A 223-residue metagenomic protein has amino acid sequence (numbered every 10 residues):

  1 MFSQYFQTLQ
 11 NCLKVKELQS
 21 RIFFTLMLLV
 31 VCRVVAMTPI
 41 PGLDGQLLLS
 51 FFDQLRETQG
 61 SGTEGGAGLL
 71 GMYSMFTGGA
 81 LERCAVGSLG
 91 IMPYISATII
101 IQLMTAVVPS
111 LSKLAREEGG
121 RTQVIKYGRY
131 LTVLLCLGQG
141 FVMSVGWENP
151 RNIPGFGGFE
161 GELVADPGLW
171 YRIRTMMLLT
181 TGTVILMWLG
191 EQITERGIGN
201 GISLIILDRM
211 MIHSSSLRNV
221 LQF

Functional and structural regions predicted by a protein language model:
M1-Q7, P41-G90, I153-L169, L221: Interfacial loop/helix-cap signal at membrane boundaries in integral membrane proteins
F6, K16, Y94-G138: Membrane-interface amphipathic helices and adjacent TM-edge segments
Q10-V30, T122-V133, R196-I205: Alpha-helical transmembrane segments and their helix-start/interface "positive-inside/aromatic belt" motifs in integral
K16-S20, A80-A97, V124-L131, D166-M177: Membrane-entry segments of alpha-helical transmembrane domains in multi-pass membrane proteins
T25-M37, L135-M143, L178-M187, D208-H213: Hydrophobic core segments of alpha-helical transmembrane domains in multi-pass membrane transport and ion-translocation
T38-Q46, L137-P154: Transmembrane alpha-helix boundary signature
A85-P109, G182-Q192: Transmembrane alpha-helical segments in integral membrane proteins
L131, F156-F223: Hydrophobic alpha-helical transmembrane segments and adjacent short intramembrane/lumenal linkers of inner/organellar
